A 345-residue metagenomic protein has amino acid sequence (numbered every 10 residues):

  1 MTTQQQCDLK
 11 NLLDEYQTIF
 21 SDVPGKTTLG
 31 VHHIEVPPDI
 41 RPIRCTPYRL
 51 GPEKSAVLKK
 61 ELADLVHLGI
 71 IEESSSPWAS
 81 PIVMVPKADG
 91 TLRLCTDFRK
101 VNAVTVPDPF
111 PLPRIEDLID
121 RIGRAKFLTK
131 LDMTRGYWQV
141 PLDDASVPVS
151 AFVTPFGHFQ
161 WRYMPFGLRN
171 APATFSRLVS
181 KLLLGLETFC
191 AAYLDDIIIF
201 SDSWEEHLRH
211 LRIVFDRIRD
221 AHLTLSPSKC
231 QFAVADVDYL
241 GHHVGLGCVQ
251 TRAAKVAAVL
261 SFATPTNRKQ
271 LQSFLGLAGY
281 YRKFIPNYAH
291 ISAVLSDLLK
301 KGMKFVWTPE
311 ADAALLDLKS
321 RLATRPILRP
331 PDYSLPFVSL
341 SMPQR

Functional and structural regions predicted by a protein language model:
M1-R345: Retroelement reverse transcriptase polymerase core
